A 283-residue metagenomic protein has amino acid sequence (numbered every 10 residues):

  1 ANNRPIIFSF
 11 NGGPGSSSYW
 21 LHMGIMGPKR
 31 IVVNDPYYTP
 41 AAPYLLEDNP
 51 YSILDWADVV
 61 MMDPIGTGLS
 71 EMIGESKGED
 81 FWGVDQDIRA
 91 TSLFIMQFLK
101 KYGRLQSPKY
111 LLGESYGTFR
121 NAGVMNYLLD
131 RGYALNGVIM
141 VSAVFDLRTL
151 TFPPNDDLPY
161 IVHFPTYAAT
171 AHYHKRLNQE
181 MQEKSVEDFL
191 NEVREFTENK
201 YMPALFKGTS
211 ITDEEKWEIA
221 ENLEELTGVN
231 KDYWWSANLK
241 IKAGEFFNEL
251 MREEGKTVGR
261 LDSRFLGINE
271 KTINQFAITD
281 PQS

Functional and structural regions predicted by a protein language model:
A1-D80: N-terminal cap/lid subdomain of alpha/beta-hydrolase-fold enzymes
G27-V33, Y37, L128-G228: A catalytic-pocket lid/entrance helix-loop region that shapes and gates access to the active site across common
D63, Y110, G137-I139: Residue in the alpha/beta-hydrolase core beta-strand immediately N-terminal to the catalytic nucleophile
V84-K101: Helix-loop module immediately N-terminal to the HCX5R catalytic loop in PTP-like cysteine phosphatase domains
G103-Y116: Alpha/beta-hydrolase fold nucleophile elbow
G117-A122: Catalytic nucleophile loop
G123-Y127: Active-site signature of alpha/beta-hydrolase-fold catalytic machinery across serine- and Asp/Cys-nucleophile hydrolases
K207-S283: Alpha/beta-hydrolase fold catalytic core
